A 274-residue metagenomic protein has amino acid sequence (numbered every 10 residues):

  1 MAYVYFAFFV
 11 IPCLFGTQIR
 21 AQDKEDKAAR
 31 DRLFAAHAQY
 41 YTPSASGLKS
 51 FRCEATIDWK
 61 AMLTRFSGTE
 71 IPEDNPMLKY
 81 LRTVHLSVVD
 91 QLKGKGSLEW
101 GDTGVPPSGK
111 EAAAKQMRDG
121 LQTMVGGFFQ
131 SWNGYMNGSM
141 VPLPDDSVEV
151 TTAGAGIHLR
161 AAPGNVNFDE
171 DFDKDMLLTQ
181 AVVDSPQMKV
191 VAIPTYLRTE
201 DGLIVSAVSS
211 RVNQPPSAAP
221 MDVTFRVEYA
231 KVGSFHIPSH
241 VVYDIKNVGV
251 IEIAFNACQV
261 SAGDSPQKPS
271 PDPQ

Functional and structural regions predicted by a protein language model:
M1-Y3: N-terminal secretory signal peptides that target proteins for export/translocation
Y5-L14: Bacterial N-terminal signal peptides
I19-K60, Q274: N-terminal leader/targeting segments and the immediate start of mature chains
K49-E70, P76-V88: N-terminal low-complexity or amphipathic/hydrophobic leaders
C53, Y135-V148, Q187-V191, P220-D222: A short, amphipathic edge element
N75-S139, R160-A162, N167-D169, D184 (+1 more regions): An acidic-aromatic
T103-D119, N256-P273: Catalytic loop of the DD-peptidase/beta-lactamase superfamily, centered on the K-T-G motif and neighboring
T152-P271: Gly/Pro-enriched, hydrophobic low-complexity segments that function as extracytoplasmic propeptides/linkers
